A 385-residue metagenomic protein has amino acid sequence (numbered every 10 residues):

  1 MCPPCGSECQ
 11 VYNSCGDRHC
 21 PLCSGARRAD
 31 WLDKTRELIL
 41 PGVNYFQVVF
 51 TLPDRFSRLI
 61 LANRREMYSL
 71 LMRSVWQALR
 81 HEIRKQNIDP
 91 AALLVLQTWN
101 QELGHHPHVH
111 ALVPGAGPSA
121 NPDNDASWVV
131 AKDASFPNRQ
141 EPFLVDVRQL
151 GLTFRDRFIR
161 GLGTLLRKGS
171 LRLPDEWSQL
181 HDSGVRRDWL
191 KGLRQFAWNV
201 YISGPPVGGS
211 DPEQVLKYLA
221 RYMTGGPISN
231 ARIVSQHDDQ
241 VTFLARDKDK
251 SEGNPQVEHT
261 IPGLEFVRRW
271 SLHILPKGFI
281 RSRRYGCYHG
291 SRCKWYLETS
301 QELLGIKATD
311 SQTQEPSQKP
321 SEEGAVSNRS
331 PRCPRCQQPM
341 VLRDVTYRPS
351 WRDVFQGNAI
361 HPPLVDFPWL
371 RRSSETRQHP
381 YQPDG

Functional and structural regions predicted by a protein language model:
M1-G385: Beta->alpha loop/short-helix hinge microenvironment recognizer with preference for catalytic Tyr/His contexts
